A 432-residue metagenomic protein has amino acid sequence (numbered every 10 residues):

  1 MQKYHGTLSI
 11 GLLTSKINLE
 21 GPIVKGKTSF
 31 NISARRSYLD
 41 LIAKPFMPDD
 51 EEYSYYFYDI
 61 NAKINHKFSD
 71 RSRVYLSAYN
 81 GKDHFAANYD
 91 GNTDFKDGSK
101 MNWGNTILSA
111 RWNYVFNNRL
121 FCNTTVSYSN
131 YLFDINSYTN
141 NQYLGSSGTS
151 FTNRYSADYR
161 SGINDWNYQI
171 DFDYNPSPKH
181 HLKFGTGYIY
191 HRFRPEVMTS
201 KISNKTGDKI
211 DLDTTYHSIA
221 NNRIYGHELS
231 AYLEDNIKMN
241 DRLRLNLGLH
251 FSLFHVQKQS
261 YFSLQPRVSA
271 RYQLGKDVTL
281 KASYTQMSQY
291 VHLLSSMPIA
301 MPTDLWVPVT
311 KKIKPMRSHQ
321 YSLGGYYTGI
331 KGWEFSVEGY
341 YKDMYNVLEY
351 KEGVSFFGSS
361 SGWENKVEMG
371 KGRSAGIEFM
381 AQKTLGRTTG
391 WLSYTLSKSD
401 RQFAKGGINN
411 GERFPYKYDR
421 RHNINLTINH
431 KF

Functional and structural regions predicted by a protein language model:
M1-E51, Y56-K67, Y75-Y79, V337: Predominantly transmembrane beta-strands of Gram-negative outer membrane beta-barrel pores used for transport
K3-H5, F46-E51, N92-S99, I107-R111 (+9 more regions): Extracellular loop and loop/strand-boundary signature of outer-membrane beta-barrel proteins
Y4, I10-I17, Y58-A62, G104-A110 (+9 more regions): Hydrophobic, lipid-facing positions within transmembrane beta-strands of outer-membrane proteins
L12-T14, I23-K25, R36-D40, N80-H84 (+8 more regions): Transmembrane beta-strands of outer-membrane beta-barrel pores
L13, I23-G26, K67-R71, N117-R119 (+9 more regions): Outer-membrane beta-barrel channels and translocator barrels
N65-D83, N102-Q257, S336, W391: Face-selective signature of the C-terminal outer-membrane beta-barrel domain
H84, L132, V197-T199, Y272 (+2 more regions): Surface-exposed extracellular loop regions of Gram-negative outer-membrane beta-barrel proteins, predominantly
D241, Y341-D343, S361-F432: Gram-negative outer-membrane beta-barrel transporters
